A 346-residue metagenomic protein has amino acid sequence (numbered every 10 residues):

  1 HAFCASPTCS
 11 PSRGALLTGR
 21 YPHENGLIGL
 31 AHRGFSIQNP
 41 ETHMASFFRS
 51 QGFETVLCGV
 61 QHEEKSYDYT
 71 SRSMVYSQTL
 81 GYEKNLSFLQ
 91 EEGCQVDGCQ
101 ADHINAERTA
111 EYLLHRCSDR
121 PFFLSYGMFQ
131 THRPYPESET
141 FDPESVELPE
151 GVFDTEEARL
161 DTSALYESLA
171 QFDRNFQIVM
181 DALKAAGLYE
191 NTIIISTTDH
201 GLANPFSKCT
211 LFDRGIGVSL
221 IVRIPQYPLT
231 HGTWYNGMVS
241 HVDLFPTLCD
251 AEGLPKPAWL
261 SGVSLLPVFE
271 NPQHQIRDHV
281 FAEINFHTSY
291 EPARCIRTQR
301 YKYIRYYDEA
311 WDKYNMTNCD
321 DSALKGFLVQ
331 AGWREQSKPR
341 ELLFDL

Functional and structural regions predicted by a protein language model:
H1-L342: Formylglycine-dependent sulfatase
L346: Short acidic/histidine-rich active-site segments
